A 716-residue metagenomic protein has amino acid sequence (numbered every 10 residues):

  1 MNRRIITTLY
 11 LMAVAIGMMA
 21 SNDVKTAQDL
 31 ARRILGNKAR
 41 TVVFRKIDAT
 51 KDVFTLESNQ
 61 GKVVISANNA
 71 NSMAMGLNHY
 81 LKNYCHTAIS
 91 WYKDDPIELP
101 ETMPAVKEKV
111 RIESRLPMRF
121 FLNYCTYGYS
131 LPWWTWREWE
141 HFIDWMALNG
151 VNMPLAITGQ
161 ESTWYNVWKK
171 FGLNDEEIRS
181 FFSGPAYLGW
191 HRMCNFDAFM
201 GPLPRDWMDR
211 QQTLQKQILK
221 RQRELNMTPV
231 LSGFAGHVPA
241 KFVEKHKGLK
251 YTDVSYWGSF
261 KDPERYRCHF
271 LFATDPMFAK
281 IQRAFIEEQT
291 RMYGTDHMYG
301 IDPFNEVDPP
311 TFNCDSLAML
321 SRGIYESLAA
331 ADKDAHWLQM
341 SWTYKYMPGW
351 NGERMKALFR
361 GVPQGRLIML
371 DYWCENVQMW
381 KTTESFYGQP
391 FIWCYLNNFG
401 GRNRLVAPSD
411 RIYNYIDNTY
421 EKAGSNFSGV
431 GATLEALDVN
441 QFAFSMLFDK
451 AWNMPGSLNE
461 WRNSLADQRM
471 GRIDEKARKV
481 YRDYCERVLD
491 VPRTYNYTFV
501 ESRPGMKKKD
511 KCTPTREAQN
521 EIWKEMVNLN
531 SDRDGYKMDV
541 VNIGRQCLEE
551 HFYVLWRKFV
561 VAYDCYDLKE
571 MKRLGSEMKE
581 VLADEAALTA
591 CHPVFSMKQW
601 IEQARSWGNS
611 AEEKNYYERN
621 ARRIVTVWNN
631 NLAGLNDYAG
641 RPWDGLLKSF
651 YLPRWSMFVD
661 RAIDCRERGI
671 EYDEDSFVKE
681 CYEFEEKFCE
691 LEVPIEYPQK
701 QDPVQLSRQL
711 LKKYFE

Functional and structural regions predicted by a protein language model:
M1-N22: Bacterial Sec-dependent N-terminal signal peptides
S21-L116: Contiguous, structured surface segment used for ligand recognition
A39, A88, D94-M103, L122-T126 (+9 more regions): Catalytic-core regions of glycoside hydrolase
M75, L116-G159: N-terminal structural segment of carbohydrate-active enzymes
F559: Acidic/charged, solvent-exposed loop-and-adjacent secondary-structure segments enriched in E/D, K/R, S/T, and G/P
W643-E716: Extended, compositionally biased alpha-helical segments that mediate assembly or anchoring
